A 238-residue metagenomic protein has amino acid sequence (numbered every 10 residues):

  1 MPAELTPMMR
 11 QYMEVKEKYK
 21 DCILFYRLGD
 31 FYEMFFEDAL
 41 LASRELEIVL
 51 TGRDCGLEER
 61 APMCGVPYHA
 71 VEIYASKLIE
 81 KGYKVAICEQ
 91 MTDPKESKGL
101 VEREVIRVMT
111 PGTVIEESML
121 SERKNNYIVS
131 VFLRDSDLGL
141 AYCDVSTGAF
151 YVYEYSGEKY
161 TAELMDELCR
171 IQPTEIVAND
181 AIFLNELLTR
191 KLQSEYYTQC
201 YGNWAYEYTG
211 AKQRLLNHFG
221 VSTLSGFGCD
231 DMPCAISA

Functional and structural regions predicted by a protein language model:
M1-A238: Basic, polar low-complexity surface loops/patches
